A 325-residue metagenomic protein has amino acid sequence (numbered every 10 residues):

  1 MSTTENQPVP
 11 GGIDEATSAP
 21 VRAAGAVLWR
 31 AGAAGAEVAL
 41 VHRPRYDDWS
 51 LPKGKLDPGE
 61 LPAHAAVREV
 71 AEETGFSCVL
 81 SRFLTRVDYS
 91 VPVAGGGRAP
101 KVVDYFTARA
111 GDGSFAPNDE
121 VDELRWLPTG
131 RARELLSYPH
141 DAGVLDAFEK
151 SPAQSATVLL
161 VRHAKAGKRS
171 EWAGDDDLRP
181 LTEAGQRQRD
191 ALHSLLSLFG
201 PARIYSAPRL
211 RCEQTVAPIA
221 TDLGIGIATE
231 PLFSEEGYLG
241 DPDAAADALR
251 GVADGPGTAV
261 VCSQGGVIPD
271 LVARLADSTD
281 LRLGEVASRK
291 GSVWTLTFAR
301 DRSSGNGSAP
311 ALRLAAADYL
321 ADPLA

Functional and structural regions predicted by a protein language model:
S2-L51, V158-H163: N-terminal strand-loop-strand
G35-S77, W172-R179, A184: Conserved Nudix-box catalytic region and its N-terminal flanking loop in Nudix hydrolases and closely related
G54, Q154-G240, P269, D280 (+2 more regions): Active-site-proximal alpha-helix that buttresses catalytic centers in soluble enzyme cores
G75-G113: Active-site segment of metal-dependent pyrophosphate-handling enzymes, primarily the Nudix hydrolase catalytic core
Y105-P152: NUDIX/MutT-family hydrolases
D141-G143, D270-A273, D277, D318-D322: Non-catalytic terminal regions with compositionally biased, polar/charged low complexity
F233-L239, D280-A321: Short, flexible loop segments at boundaries between secondary-structure elements
A246-S303: Active-site-adjacent alpha-helix immediately C-terminal to a catalytic or transition-state-stabilizing loop
